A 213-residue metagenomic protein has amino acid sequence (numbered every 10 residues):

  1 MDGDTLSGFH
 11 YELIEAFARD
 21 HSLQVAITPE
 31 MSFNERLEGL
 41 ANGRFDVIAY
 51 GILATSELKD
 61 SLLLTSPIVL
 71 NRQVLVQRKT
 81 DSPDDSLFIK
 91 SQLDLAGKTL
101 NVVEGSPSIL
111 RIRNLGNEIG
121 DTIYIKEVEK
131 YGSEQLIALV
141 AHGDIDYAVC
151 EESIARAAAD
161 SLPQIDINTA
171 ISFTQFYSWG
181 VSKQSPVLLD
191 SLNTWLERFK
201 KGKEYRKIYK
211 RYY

Functional and structural regions predicted by a protein language model:
M1-D60, I125-E129: Extracytoplasmic small-molecule ligand-binding "clamshell" domains of the periplasmic binding protein/Venus flytrap
D2-L6, G97-G105: Short beta-strand->loop
F17, L40-A41, L75, L95 (+3 more regions): Hydrophobic residues within well-ordered alpha-helices
N34, E38-A41, Y50-S61, R111-E118 (+1 more regions): A ligand-binding cleft/hinge motif common to bilobed small-molecule-binding domains
V69-Q77, S82, E129, S133-E134 (+2 more regions): Periplasmic-binding protein-like
K79-L100: Flexible hinge/capping segments at coil-to-helix
G105-Y124, V128, P163, I167-N168 (+1 more regions): Ligand-binding clefts/hinges and TM-proximal coupling segments of bilobed small-molecule sensing domains
